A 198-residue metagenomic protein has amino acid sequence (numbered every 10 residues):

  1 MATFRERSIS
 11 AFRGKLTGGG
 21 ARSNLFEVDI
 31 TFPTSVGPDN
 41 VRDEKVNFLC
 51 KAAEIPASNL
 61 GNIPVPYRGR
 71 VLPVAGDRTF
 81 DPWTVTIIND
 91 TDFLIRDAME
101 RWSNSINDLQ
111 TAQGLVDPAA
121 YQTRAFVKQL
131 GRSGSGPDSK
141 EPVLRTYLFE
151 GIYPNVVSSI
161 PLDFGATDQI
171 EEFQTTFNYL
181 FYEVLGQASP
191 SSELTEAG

Functional and structural regions predicted by a protein language model:
M1-G198: Glycine-rich, low-complexity intrinsically disordered segments
